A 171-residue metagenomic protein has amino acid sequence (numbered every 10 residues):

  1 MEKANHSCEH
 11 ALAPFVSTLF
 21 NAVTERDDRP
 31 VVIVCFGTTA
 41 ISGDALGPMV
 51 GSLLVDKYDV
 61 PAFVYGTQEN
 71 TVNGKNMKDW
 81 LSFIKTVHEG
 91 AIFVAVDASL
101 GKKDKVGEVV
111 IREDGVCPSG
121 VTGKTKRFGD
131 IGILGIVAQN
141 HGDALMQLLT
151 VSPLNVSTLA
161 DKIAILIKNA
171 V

Functional and structural regions predicted by a protein language model:
M1-F93, A98-V171: N-terminal catalytic or cofactor-binding beta/alpha core of small enzyme domains
